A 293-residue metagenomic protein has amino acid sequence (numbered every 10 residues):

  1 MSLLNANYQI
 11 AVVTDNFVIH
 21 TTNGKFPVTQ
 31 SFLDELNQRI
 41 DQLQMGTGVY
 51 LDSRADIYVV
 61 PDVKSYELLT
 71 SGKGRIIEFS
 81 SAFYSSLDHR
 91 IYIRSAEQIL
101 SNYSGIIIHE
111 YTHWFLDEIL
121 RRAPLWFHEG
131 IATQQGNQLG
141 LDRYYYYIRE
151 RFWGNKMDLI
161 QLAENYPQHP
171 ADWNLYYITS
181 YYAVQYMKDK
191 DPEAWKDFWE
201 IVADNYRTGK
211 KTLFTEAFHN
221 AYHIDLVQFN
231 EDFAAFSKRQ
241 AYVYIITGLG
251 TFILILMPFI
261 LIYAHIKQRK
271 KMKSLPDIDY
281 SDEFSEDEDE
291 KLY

Functional and structural regions predicted by a protein language model:
L4-P124, L213-F214: Juxtacatalytic substrate-recognition/specificity segment
M45-D52, D191-A194, G250-I253: Surface-exposed helix-capping loop/turn segments at secondary-structure junctions
V63-G74, G105-F115, A234-L249, Y280-D287: A broadly tuned preference for mixed-charge, low-complexity surface segments
I76, S81-R90, Q98-G105, E118-V243: Acidic/His/Gly-enriched intrinsically disordered linker/tail segments that often contain short helix/coil "MoRF-like"
S101-E118, Y177-Q185, G250-Q268: A short, terminal or domain-edge coil/loop segment
S237-Y293: C-terminal single-pass membrane-anchor helix
